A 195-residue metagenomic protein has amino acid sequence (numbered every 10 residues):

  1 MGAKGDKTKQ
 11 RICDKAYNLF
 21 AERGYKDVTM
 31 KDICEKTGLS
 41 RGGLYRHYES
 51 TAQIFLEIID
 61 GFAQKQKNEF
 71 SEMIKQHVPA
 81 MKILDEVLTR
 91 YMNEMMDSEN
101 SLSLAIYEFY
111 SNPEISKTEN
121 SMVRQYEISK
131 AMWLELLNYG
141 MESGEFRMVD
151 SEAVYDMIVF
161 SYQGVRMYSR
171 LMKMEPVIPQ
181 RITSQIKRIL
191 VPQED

Functional and structural regions predicted by a protein language model:
M1-R23, D27-L39, Q53: Basic, helix-initiating cap at the start of DNA-binding domains
A21, E35, Y45-E49, E57 (+1 more regions): Base-recognition residues in the alpha-helical recognition helix of bacterial helix-turn-helix
G42: Key DNA-contact positions within bacterial/archaeal DNA-binding proteins
T51, I58, F62-Q66, A80 (+6 more regions): Hydrophobic/aromatic residues within well-ordered alpha-helical segments
E57, G61, S71-N100, E152-I158 (+2 more regions): Hydrophobic alpha-helical connector segments
N93-D97, E135, Y139, Y155-P176 (+1 more regions): Amphipathic C-terminal alpha-helical segment
M95-K117: Amphipathic alpha-helical segments used for helix-helix packing
D97, S116-E142: Amphipathic alpha-helical packing segments from all-alpha helical-bundle domains
